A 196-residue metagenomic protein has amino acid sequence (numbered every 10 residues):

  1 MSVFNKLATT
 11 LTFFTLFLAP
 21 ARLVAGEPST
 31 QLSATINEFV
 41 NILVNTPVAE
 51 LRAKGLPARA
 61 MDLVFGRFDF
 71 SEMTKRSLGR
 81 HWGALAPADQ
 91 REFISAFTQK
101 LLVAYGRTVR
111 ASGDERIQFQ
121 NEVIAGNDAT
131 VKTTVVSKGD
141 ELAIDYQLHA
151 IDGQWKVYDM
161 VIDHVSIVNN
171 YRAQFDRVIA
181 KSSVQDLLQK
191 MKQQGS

Functional and structural regions predicted by a protein language model:
M1-K6: Positively charged n-region of N-terminal signal peptides that target proteins for export
A8-A19: Bacterial N-terminal signal peptides
A19-A25: Sec/Tat signal peptide C-region and signal peptidase I cleavage site
E27-T30, N41, N45-L51, G55 (+7 more regions): Surface-exposed, polar/charged faces of alpha-helical domains in mature secreted/periplasmic/lumenal proteins
E27-Y105: Early exported N-terminus immediately downstream of N-terminal targeting peptides
V103-L142, Q194-S196: Surface-exposed, charged secondary-structure patches
E141-N169: Short beta-strand edge/turn micro-motifs at domain boundaries
I162-S196: Low-complexity, intrinsically disordered terminal/linker segments enriched in charged and Gly/Pro repeats
